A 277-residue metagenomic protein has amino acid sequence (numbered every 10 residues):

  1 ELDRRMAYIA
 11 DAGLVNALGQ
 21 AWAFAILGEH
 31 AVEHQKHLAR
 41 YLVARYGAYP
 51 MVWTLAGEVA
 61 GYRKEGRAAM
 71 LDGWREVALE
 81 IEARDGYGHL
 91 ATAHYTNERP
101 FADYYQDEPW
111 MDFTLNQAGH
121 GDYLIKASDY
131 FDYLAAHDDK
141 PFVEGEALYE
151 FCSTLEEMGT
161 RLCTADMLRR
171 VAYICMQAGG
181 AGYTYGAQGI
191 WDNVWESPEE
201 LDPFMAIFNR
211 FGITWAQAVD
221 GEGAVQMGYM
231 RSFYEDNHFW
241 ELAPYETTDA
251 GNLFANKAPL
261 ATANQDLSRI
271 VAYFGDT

Functional and structural regions predicted by a protein language model:
E1-I125: Active-site mouth of glycoside hydrolases
Y8-L14, Y87-G88, E108-P203: Catalytic-core region of carbohydrate-active enzymes that cleave or remodel glycosidic bonds
H37, A83, D129-Y133, G228-S232: Charged/polar, solvent-exposed surface patches and flexible loops
H37, G57, Y95, H137-D138 (+3 more regions): Intrinsic low-complexity, intrinsically disordered segments enriched in polar/basic residues
G47, G86-Y87, D138-D139, E235-H238: Proline-centered flexible-loop/turn and helix-kink motifs
R67, M158-L162, A216, D220: Hydrophobic alpha-helical scaffolding
L79, F101-A102, Y130-F131, V171 (+1 more regions): Intrinsically disordered, low-complexity boundary segments flanking structured domains
E150-C152, D166-T277: Aromatic- and carboxylate-lined catalytic core of secreted/periplasmic carbohydrate-active enzymes
